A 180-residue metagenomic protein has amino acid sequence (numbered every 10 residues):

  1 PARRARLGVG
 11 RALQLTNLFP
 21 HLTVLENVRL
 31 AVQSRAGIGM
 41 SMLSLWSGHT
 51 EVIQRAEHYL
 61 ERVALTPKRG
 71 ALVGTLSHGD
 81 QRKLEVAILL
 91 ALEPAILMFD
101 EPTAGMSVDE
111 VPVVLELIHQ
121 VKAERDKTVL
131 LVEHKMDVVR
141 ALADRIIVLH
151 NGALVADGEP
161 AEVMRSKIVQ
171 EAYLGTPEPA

Functional and structural regions predicted by a protein language model:
P1-A180: Glycine-rich phosphate-binding loops of nucleotide-dependent enzymes
